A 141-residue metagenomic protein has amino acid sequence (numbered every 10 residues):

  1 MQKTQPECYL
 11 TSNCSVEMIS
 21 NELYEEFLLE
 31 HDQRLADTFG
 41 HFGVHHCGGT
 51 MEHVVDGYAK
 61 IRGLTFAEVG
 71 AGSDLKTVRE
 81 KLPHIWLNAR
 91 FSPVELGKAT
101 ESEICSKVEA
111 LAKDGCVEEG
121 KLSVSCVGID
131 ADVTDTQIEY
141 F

Functional and structural regions predicted by a protein language model:
M1-F141: Active-site loop segments of alpha/beta catalytic cores
